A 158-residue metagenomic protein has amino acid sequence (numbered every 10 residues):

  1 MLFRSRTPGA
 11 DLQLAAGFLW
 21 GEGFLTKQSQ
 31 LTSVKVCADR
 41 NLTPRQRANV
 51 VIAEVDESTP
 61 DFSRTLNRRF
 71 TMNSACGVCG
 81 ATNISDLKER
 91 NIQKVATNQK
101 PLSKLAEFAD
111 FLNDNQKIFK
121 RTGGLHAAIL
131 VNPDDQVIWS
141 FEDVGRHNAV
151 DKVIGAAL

Functional and structural regions predicted by a protein language model:
S5, K35, I52-E54, G77 (+1 more regions): Residues in well-ordered beta-strands of folded domains
S5-D11, D143-H147: A short, sequence-level motif marking secondary-structure junctions
T7-V36: Acidic, aromatic-enriched beta-alpha/helix-loop junctions
Q13, F18, D86, E107 (+2 more regions): Alpha-helical scaffold segments in soluble metabolic enzymes
L19, C79-T82, H147: Gly/Ser/Thr-rich beta-alpha loop segments that engage phosphate groups in nucleotides
N41-L125, I138: Extended Lys/Arg-rich, glycine-bearing segments that form polyanion-binding/interaction patches within enzyme domains
I118-L158: Glycine- and Gly-Pro-enriched alpha-helical subdomains that act as flexible, kink-prone "lid/hinge" or packing modules
